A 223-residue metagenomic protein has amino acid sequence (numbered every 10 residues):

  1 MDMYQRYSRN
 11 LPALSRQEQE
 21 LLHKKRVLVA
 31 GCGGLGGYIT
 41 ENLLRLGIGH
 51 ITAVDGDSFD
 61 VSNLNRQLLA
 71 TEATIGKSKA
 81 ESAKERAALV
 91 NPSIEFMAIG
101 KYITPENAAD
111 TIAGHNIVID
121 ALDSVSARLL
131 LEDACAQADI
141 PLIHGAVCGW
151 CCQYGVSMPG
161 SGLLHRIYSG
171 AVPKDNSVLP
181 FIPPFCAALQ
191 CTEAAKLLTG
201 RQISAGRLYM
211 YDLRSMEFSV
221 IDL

Functional and structural regions predicted by a protein language model:
M1-L28, A146, R166-I167: N-terminal charged helix/coil linker that caps or initiates catalytic domains
V29-G31, V54: Conserved N-terminal Rossmann-fold NAD(P)-binding element of oxidoreductases
L35-G36: Hydrophobic/small residue at the entry helix of a nucleotide-binding pocket
I39-T40, A83: Hydrophobic residues within alpha-helices that form the first helical element adjacent to the glycine-rich loop
L43: Aromatic pocket-lining residues of Rossmann-like dinucleotide-binding sites
I48, A53-N91: Glycine-rich phosphate-binding loop and adjoining beta1-alpha1-beta2 segment of Rossmann-like nucleotide-binding folds
G76-I117, L122-R128: A structured beta-alpha segment of the ubiquitous adenosine-cofactor-binding alpha/beta core
D110-I117, A121-L223: Glycine-rich phosphate/adenylate-binding loop
